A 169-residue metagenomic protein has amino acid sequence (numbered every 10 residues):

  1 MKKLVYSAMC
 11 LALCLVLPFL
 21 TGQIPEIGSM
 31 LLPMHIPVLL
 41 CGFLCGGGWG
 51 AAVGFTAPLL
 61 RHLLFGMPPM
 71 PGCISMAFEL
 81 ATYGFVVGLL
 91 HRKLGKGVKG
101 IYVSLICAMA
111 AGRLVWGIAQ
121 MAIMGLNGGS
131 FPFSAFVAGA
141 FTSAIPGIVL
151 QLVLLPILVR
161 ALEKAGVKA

Functional and structural regions predicted by a protein language model:
M1-L11, V98, F131-A169: Alpha-helical transmembrane segments and their cytosolic interface
M1-L4, G47-A52, M70, K96-Y102 (+1 more regions): Membrane-helix interface segments
M1-L44, G48-W49: Hydrophobic transmembrane alpha-helices
V5-V16, V53, S75-M121, V159: Short helix-perturbing small/polar motifs within transmembrane alpha-helices
V16-L31, T56-L90, M124, S134-A135: Interfacial aromatic-anchored transmembrane helix boundaries in multi-pass membrane proteins
F19, L63-G66, G117-A122, I148 (+2 more regions): Membrane-embedded alpha-helical segments of multi-pass transporters/permeases
M34, L39, V53-A57, P71-M76 (+5 more regions): Alpha-helical transmembrane segments of multi-pass membrane proteins, especially transporters and channels
L44-G48, L89-L94, A161-A165: Structural signal for the C-terminal ends of transmembrane alpha-helices and the immediately following loop
